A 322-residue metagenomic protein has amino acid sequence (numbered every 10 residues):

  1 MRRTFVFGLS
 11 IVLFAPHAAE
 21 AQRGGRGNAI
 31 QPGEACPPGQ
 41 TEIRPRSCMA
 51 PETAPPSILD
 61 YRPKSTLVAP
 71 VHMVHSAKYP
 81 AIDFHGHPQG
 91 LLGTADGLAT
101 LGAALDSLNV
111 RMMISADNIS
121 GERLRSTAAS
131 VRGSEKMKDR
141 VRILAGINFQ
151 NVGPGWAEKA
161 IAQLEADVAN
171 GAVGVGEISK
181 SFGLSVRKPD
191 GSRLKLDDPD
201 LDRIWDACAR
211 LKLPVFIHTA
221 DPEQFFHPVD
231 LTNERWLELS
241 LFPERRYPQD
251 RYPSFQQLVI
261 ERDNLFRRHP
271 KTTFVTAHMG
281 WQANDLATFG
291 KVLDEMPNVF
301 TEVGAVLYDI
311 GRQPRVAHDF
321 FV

Functional and structural regions predicted by a protein language model:
V6-P16: Bacterial N-terminal signal peptides
H17-A21: Sec/Tat signal peptide C-region and signal peptidase I cleavage site
Q22-Y79: N-terminal pre-domain segments of enzymes
M73-S76, L101-S107, T127-V141, A162-A172 (+4 more regions): Acidic (Asp/Glu)-rich catalytic clusters
A81-H87, T100-E122, R140-N148, V173-K180: Divalent metal-dependent hydrolysis catalytic cores, especially in the metallo-beta-lactamase
Q89-G97, A116-S126, Q150-E158, S185 (+3 more regions): Acidic-and-aromatic substrate-binding clefts and catalytic sites of carbohydrate-active enzymes
S126-R245, L307: Active-site gating/metal-coordination segments in enzymes
K195-V322: Catalytic pocket-lining loop regions of alpha/beta-barrel enzymes, especially the amidohydrolase/enolase/GH5 lineages
